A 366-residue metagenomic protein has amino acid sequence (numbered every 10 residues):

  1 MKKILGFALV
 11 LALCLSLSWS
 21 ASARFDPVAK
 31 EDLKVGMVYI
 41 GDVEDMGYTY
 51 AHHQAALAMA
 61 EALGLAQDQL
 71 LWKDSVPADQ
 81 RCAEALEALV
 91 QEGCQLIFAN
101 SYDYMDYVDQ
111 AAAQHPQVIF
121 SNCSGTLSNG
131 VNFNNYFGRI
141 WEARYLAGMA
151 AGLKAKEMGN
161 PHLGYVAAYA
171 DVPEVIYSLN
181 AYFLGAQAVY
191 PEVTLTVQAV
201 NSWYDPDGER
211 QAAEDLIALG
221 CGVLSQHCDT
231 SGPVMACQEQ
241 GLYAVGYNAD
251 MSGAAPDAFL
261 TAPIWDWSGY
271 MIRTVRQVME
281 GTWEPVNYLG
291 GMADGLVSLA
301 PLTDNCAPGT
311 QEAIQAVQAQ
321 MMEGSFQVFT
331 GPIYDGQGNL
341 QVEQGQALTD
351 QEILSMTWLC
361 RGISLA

Functional and structural regions predicted by a protein language model:
M1-L33, A366: Short, low-complexity disordered leader/linker segments with a strong preference for bacterial N-terminal type II
R24-A366: A residue-level marker of the well-folded mature domains of exported/periplasmic proteins
